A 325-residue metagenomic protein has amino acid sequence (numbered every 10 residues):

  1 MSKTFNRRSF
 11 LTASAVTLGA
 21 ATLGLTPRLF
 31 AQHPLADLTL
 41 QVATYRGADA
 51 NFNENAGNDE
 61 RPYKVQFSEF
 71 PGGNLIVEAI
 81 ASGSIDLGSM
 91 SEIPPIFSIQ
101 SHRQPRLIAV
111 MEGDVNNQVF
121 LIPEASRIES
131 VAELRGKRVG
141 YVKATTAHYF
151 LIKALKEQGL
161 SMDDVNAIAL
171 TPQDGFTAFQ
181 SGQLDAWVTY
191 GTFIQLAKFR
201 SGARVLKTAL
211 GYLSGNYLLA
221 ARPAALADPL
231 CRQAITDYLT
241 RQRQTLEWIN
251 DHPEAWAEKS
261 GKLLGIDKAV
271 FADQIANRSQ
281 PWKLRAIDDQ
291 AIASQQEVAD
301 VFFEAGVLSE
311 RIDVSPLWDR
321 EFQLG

Functional and structural regions predicted by a protein language model:
M1-L18: N-terminal secretory signal peptides and thylakoid transit peptides that target proteins across membranes
Q32-S161, I168-A169, D185-V188, G211-L213: Short, glycine-/small- and polar/acidic-enriched structural segments that line small-molecule recognition paths
E69, G73, G113, A144 (+8 more regions): Solvent-exposed, acidic/flexible segments
E78, S82, A132, Y149-K153 (+8 more regions): Solvent-exposed, polar/charged alpha-helical surfaces in well-ordered, non-transmembrane soluble domains, broadly
I93, Q173-K262: Pocket-lining segment of extracytoplasmic ligand-binding domains
D228-V307: Secondary-structure end/capping motifs
D300-G325: Conserved C-terminal helix/tail region of periplasmic/extracytoplasmic solute-binding proteins
